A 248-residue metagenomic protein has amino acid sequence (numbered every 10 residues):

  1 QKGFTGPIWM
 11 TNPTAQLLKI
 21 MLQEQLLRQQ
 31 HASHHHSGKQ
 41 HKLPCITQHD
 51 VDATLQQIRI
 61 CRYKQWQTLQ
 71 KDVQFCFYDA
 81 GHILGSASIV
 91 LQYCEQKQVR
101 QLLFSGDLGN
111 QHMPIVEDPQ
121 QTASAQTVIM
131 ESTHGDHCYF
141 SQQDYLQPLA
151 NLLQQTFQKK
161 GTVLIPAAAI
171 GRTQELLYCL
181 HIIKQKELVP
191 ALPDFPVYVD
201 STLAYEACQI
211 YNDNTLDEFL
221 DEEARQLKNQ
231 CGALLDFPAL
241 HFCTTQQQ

Functional and structural regions predicted by a protein language model:
Q1-E175, H181-L192: His/Asp/Glu-rich metal-coordinating catalytic cores of metallo-dependent phosphodiesterases/hydrolases acting on
L152-Q248: Hard-cation-handling environments
